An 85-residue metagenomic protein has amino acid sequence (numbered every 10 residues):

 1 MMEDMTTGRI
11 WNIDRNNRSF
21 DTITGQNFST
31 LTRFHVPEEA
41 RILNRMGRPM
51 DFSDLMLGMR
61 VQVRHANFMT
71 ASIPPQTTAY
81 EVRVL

Functional and structural regions predicted by a protein language model:
M1-T30, R45-L85: Short, flexible, surface-exposed loop segments at domain boundaries
N27-E39: A short macromolecule-binding patch
R41-L43: Beta-loop motif signature
